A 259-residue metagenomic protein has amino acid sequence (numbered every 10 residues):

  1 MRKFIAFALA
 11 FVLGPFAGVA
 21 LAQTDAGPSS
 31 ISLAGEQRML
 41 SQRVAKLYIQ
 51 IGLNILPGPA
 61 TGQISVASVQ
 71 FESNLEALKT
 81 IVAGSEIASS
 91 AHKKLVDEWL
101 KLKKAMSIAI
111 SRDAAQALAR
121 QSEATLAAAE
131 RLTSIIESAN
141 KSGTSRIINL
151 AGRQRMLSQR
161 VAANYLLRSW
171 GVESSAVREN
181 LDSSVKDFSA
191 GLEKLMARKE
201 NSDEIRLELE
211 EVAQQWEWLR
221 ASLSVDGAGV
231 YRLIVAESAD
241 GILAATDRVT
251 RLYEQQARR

Functional and structural regions predicted by a protein language model:
M1-F4: Positively charged n-region of N-terminal signal peptides that target proteins for export
F7-F16: Bacterial N-terminal signal peptides
F16-A22: Sec/Tat signal peptide C-region and signal peptidase I cleavage site
Q23-R259: Mature extracytoplasmic or organellar-lumen-exposed domains after removal of signal/transit peptides
